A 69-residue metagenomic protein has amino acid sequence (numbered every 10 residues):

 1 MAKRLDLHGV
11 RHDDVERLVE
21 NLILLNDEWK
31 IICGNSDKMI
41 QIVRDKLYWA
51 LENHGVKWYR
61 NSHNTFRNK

Functional and structural regions predicted by a protein language model:
M1-K69: Long, charged, low-complexity intrinsically disordered regions
